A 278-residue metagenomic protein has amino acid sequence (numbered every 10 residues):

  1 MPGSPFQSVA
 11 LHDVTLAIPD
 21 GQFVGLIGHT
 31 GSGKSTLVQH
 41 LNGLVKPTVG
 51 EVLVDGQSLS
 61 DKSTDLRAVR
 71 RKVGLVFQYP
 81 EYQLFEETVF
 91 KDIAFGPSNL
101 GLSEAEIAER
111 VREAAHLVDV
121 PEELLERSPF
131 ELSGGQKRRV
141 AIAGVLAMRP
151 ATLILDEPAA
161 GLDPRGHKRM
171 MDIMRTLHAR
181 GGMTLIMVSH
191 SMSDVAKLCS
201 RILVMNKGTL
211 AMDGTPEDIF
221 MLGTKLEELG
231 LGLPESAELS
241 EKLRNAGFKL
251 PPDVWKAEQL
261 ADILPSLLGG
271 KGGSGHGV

Functional and structural regions predicted by a protein language model:
N42: Helix-to-loop junction immediately C-terminal to a conserved catalytic motif
E51-A68: ABC ATPase NBD Q-loop/coupling interface
A105-E123: Conserved ABC ATPase "signature" region
S128-L132, Q136: Conserved ABC ATPase signature
R149: Conserved catalytic motifs of ABC-family nucleotide-binding domains
L153-D156: Catalytic Walker B motif of ABC-type/P-loop ATPase nucleotide-binding domains
